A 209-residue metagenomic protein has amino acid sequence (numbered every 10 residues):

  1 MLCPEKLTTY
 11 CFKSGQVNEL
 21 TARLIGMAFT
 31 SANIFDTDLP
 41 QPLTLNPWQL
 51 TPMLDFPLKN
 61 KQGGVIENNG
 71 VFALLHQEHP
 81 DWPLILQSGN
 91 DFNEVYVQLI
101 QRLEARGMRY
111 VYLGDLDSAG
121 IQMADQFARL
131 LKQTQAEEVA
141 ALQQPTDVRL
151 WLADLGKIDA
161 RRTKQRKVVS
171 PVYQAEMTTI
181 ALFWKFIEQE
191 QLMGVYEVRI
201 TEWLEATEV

Functional and structural regions predicted by a protein language model:
M1-S88, F92-E104, A119, D125-Q126 (+1 more regions): Nucleic-acid enzyme cleavage-core boundary/entry regions
M108-D117: Acidic beta-strand-to-loop metal/phosphate-binding motif
